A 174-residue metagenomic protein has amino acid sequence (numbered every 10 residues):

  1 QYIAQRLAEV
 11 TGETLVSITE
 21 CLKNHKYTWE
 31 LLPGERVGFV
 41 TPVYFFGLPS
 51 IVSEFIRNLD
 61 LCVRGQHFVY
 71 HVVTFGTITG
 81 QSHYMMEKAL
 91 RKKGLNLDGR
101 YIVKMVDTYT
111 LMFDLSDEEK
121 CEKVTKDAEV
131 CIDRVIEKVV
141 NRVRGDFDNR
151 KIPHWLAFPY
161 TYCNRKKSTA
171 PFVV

Functional and structural regions predicted by a protein language model:
Q1, P171-V174: Cysteine-centered iron-sulfur cluster-binding motifs in ferredoxin-type domains/subunits of redox enzymes
Y2-C21, Y27-T41, F45-K166: FMN-binding flavodoxin-like domain, especially the glycine-rich phosphate-binding loop
